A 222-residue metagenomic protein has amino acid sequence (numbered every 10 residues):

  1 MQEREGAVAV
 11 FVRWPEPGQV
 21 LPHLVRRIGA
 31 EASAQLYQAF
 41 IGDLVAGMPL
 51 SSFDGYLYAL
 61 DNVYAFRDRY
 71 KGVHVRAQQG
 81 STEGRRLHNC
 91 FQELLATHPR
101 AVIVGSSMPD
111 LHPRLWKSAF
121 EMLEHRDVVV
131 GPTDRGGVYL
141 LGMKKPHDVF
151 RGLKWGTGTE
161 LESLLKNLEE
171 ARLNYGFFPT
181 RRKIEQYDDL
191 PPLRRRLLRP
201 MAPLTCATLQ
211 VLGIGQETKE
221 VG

Functional and structural regions predicted by a protein language model:
M1-H23: N-terminal nucleotide-binding beta1-loop-alpha1 segment
Q2, K166-G222: Conserved alpha/beta core of the MobA/IspD/sugar-nucleotide pyrophosphorylase nucleotidyltransferase superfamily
F11-E16, A59-V63, D134-G136: Short glycine-enriched loops at secondary-structure junctions
Q35-F53: A short, N-terminal amphipathic alpha-helix
F53-H74: Acidic donor-binding segment of Leloir-type glycosyltransferases
D68-V102, E160: Short phosphate-binding loop-to-helix
L111-R135: Conserved donor-nucleotide/metal-binding helix-loop-beta segment in metal-dependent transferases, i.e., the alpha-helix
P146-N167: Short, glycine-/small-residue-rich phosphate/pyrophosphate-handling segment
